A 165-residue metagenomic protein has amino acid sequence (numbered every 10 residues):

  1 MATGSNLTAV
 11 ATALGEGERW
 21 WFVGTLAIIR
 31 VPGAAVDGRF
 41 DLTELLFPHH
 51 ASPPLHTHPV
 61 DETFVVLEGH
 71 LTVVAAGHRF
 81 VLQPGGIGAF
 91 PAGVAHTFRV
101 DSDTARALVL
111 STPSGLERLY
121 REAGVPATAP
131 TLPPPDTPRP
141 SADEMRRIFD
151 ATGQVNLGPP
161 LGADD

Functional and structural regions predicted by a protein language model:
M1-R39, L132-D165: A short, N-terminal "cap"/entry segment at the start of jelly-roll beta-barrel domains of the cupin/DSBH fold
A11, A35, H70, G77-A95: Short acidic-glycine-tyrosine-enriched beta hairpin
V23, V74-A76, D101: Short strand-coil-strand connectors
I29, D41-T57: Conserved short histidine dyad/triad with adjacent acidic residue
V36, T72, A92-E117: Ligand-binding loop in jelly-roll beta-barrel domains
F47, T57, V65, P84 (+2 more regions): Conserved strand-loop elements at the edges of beta-sheets that form or border functional pockets
H49, V60-L71, A76-G77: Glycine- and acidic-residue-biased ligand/ion/polar-headgroup-sensing regions
D103-D150: A contiguous, mid-protein "functional segment" used to position or interact with cofactors/ions or partner subunits
